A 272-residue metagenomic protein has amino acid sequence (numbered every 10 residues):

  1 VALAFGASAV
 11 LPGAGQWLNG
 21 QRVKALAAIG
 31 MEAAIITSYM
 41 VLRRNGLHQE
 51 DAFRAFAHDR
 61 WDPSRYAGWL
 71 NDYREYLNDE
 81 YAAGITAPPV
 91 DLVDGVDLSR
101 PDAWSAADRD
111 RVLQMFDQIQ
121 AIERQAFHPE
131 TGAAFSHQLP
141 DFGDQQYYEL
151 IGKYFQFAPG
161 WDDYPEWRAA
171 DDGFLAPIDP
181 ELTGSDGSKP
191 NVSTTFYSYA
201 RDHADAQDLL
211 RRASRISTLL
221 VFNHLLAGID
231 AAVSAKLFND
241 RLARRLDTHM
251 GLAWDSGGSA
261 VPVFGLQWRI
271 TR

Functional and structural regions predicted by a protein language model:
V1-A4, E50, R54-R272: Replace "edges of transmembrane helices
V1-M31, R215-I216: Alpha-helical membrane-anchoring segments
Q16-V23, T37-H48, L226-L242: Short hydrophobic alpha-helical membrane-entry/anchor segments
L26, A33, T248-L252: Membrane-embedded beta-strand positions of outer-membrane beta-barrel proteins
G30-A33, S38: Acidic/His-rich structured neighborhood in mature extracellular/periplasmic domains
